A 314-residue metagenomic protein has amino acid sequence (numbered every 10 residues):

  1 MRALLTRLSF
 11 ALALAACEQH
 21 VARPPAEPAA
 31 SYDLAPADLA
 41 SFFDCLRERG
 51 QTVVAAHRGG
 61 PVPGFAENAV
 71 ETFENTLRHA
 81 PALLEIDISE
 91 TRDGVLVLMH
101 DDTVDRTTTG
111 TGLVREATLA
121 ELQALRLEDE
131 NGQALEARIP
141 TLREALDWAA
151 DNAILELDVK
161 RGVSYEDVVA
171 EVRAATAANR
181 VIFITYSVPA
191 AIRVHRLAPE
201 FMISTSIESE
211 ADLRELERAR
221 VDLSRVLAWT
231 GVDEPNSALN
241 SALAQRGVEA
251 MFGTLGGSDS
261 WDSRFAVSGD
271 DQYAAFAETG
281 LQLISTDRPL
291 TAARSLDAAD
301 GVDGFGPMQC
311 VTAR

Functional and structural regions predicted by a protein language model:
M1-L14: Sec-dependent bacterial lipoprotein signal peptides
C17-R314: Phosphate-group recognition and catalysis centered on beta-loop-alpha active-site segments
